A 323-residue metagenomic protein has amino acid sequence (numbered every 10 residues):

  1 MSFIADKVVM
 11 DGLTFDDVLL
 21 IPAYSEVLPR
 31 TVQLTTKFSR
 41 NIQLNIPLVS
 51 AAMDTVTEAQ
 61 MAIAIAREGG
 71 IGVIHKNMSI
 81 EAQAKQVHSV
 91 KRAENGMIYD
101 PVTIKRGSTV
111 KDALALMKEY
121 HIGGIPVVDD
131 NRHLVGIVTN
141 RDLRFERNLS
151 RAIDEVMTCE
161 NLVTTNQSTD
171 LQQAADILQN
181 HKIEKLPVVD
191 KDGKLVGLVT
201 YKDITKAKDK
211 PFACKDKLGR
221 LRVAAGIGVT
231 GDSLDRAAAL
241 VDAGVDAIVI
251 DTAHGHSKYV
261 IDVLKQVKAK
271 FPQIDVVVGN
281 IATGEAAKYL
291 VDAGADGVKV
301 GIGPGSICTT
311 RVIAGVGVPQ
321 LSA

Functional and structural regions predicted by a protein language model:
M1-L48, I80-A82, D100: An N-cap/entry alpha-helix motif that binds or orients negatively charged groups
D16, I46-A51, G70-I74, D100-V102 (+5 more regions): Hydrophobic faces of well-ordered beta-strands that scaffold small-molecule active sites in alpha/beta enzyme cores
R30, S79-H88, E146-S150, K194-C214 (+4 more regions): Active-site-adjacent beta->alpha loops and helix N-cap segments on the catalytic face of soluble alpha/beta enzymes
R30-L44, A51-M53, A82-Y120, V127-D129 (+5 more regions): Bateman/CBS regulatory modules and CBS-like beta-alpha motifs in cytosolic regions of diverse proteins
V56-A62, Q173, G231-V241, T283-Y289: Short, acidic/polar
E68-I71, D242-I248, K270-I274, D292-G297 (+1 more regions): Glycine-enriched alpha-helix->loop->beta-strand junction motifs that scaffold or abut catalytic
V73-I74, P126, P187, V249 (+2 more regions): Conserved beta-strand positions in the central sheet of alpha/beta enzyme cores
